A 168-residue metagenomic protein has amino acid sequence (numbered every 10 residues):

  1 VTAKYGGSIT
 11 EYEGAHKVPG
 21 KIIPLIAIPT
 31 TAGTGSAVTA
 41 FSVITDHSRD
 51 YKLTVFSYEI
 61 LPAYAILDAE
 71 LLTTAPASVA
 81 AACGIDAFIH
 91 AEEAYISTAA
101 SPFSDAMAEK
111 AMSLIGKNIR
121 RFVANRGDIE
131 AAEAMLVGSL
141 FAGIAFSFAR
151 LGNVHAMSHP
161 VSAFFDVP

Functional and structural regions predicted by a protein language model:
V1-A69: Glycine/threonine-rich beta-strand-loop-alpha-helix active-site module that forms ligand/phosphate-binding
T2-K4, A94, F164: Active-site catalytic microenvironments for nucleophilic, acid-base chemistry
F41-A149: Carboxylate- and glycine-rich phosphate/diphosphate-binding segment that chelates Mg2+/Mn2+
G152: Charged, alpha-helix-enriched surfaces in structured cytosolic catalytic cores of large nucleotide-utilizing machines
H155: Short conserved active-site loop signatures built around small residues
P160-P168: Catalytic phosphate/nucleotide-handling subdomain of diverse soluble enzymes
